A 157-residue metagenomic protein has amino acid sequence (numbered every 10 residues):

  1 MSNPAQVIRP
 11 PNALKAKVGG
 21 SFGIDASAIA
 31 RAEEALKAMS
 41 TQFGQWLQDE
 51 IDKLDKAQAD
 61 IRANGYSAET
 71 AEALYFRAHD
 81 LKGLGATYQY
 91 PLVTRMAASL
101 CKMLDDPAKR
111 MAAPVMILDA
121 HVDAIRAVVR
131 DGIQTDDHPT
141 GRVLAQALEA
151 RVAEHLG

Functional and structural regions predicted by a protein language model:
S2-G19, I125-G157: Structural secondary-structure packing elements that flank or coincide with functional cores
G20-R31: Short, charge-rich amphipathic alpha-helices with coiled-coil/heptad character
I29-E72: Long, amphipathic alpha-helical coiled-coil segments characteristic of histidine-phosphotransfer scaffolds
Q42, D106-D119: Histidine phosphotransfer helical core of two-component systems
Q45-Q48, D52, E72, H79 (+3 more regions): Generic structural signal for well-ordered, non-transmembrane alpha-helical segments in soluble/cytosolic regions
L47, A71-L74, V93, A97 (+2 more regions): Hydrophobic packing residues in well-ordered alpha-helices of helical domains and bundles
I51, D55-Q58, A78, K82-G85 (+6 more regions): A structural signal for well-ordered alpha-helices, especially hydrophobic packing surfaces of coiled-coils
E69-D106: Extended, amphipathic alpha-helices with heptad-repeat/coiled-coil or helix-bundle character that serve as
